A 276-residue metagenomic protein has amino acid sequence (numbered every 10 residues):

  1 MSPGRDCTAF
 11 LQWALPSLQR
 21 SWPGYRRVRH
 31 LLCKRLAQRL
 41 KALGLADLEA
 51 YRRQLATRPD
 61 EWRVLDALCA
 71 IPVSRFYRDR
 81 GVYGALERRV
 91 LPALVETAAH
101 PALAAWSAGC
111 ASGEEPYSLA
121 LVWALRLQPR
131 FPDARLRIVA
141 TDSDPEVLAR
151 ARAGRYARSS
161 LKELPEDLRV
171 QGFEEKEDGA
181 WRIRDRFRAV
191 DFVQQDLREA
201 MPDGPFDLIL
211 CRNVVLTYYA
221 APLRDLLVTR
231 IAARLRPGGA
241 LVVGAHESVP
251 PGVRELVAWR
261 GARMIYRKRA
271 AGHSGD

Functional and structural regions predicted by a protein language model:
S2-W106: Conserved AdoMet
E87, A120-A124, A232: A structural alpha-helix within SAM-dependent methyltransferase catalytic domains
H100-Y117, R137-V139: Conserved class I S-adenosyl-L-methionine
A108, P129, A134-L210, V214-L223 (+1 more regions): Extended basic-aromatic, gly/pro-enriched interface segments that bind polyanionic ligands
S112-R130: Conserved SAM-binding loop of SAM-dependent methyltransferases across substrates and taxa, primarily the Class I
D225-P237: A short glycine-rich, Lys/Arg-flanked "PGG" loop and its adjoining helix->strand segment in the class I
P237-A245: Conserved beta-strand signature within the Rossmann-like core of class I S-adenosyl-L-methionine
P250-D276: Core SAM-dependent methyltransferase catalytic element
